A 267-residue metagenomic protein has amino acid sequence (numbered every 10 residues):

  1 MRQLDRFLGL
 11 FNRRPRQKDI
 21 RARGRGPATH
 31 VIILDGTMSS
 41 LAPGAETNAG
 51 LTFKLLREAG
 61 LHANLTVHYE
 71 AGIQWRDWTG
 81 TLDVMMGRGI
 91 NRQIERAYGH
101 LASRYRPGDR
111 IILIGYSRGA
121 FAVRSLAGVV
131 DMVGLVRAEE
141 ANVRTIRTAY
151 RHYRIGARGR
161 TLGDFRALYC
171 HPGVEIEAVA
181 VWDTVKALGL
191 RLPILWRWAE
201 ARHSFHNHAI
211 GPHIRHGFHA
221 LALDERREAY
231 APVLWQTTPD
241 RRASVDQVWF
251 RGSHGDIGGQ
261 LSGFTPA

Functional and structural regions predicted by a protein language model:
M1-A267: Alpha-helical segment proximal to the catalytic Tyr-Lys
